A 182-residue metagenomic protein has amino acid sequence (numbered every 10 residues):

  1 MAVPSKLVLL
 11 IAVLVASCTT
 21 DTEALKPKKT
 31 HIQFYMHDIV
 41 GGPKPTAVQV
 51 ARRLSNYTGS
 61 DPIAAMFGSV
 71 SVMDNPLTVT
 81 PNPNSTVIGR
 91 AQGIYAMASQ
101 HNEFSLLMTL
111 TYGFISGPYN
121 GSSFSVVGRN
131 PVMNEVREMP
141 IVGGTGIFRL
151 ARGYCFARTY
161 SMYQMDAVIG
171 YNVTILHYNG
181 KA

Functional and structural regions predicted by a protein language model:
A2-F124, R158, D166-V168, A182: Extracellular or lumenal secretory-pathway regions
L107-T109, V127-A182: Compact beta-sheet-dominated globular domain cores
